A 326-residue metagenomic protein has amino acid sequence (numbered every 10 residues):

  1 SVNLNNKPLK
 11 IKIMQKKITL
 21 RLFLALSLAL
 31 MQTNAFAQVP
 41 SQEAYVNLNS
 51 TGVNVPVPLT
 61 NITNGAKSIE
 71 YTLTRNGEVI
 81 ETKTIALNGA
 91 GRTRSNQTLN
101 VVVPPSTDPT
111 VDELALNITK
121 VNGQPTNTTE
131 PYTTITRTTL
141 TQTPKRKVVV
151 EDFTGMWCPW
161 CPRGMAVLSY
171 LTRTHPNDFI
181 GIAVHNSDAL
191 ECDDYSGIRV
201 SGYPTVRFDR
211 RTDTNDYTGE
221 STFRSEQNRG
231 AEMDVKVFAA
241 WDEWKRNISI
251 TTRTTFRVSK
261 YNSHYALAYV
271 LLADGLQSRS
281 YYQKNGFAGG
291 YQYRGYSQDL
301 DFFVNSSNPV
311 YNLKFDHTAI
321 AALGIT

Functional and structural regions predicted by a protein language model:
S1-S41: Bacterial Sec-dependent N-terminal signal peptides
A44-G52, W241-K245: Short, solvent-exposed loop/linker segments at the N-terminal edge of repeated beta-sheet extracellular domains
Y71-R75, Y269-L271: Conserved aromatic beta-strand anchor motif in extracellular beta-sandwich/beta-rich domains
V79-P105: Intrinsically disordered, low-complexity Pro/Gly/Ser/Thr-rich segments with frequent PxxP/GP/PP motifs and embedded
P105-A115: Short glycine/proline/serine/threonine-rich loop/turn segments at secondary-structure transition edges
T126-P144: Short beta-strand elements
L140-N177: Local sequence-structure signature of Cys/Sec-based thiol-disulfide redox active-site neighborhoods
N177-T326: Short, conserved sequence motifs used for protein processing/export or organelle targeting and for catalysis
